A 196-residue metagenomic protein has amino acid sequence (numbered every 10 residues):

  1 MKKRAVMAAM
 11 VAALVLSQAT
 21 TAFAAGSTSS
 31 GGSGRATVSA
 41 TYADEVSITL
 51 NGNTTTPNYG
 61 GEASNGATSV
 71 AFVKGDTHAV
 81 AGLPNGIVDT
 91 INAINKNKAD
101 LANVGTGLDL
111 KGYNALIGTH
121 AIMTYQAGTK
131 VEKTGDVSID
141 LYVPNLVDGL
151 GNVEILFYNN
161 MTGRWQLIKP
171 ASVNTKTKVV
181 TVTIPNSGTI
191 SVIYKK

Functional and structural regions predicted by a protein language model:
M1-A8: Bacterial Sec-dependent N-terminal signal peptides
A9-S17: Bacterial N-terminal signal peptides
L16-R35: Sec-dependent signal peptide cleavage junction
A22, S29, T55-P57, K130: N-terminal compositionally biased, intrinsically disordered segments and leader/signal-like regions
A25, G34-V38, Y42-D44, G105-E154: Proteolytic processing hotspots in large secreted/extracellular or virion-associated proteins and select intracellular
G31-A71: N-terminal low-complexity, Pro/Thr/Ser-rich intrinsically disordered segments that act as propeptides or flexible
Y59-E132: Self-processing/autoproteolytic domain segments and adjacent N-terminal interaction modules in large, modular
V131-K195: Proteolytic-maturation and junctional protease-sensitive modules
